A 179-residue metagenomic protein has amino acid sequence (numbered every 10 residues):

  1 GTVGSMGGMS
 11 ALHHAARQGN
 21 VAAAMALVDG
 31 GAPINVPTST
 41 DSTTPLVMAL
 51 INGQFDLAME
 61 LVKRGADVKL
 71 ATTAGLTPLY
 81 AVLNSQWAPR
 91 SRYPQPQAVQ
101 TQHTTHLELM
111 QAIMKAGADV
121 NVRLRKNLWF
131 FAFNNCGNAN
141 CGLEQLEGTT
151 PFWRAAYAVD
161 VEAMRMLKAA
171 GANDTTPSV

Functional and structural regions predicted by a protein language model:
T2, M6, H14-N20, M48-Q54 (+3 more regions): Ankyrin repeat A-helix N-terminal signature
S5, T38-S39, T72, L124 (+2 more regions): Ankyrin repeat boundary/linker residues
G8, D41-S42, G75, N127 (+1 more regions): Start-of-repeat signature of ankyrin repeats
M25-P33, M59-D67, Q111-D119, R165-N173: Ankyrin repeat domain, specifically the short helix-to-loop turn at the C-terminus of the second helix of each repeat
T44, P78, F130-A132: Generic structural signal for helix capping and beta-alpha/helix-loop junctions
N173-V179: Short, intrinsically disordered, charge-balanced linker/junction segments flanking boundaries in proteins
